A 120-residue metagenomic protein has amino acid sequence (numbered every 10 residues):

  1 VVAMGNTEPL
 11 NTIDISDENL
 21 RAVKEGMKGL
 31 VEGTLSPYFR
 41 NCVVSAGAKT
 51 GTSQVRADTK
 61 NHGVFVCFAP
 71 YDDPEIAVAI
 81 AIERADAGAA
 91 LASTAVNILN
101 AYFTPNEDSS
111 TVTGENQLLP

Functional and structural regions predicted by a protein language model:
V1-L35, F39, T104-P120: Conserved active-site-proximal loop/helix segments of enzymes involved in bacterial cell-wall and related
I15, E83-L91: Short alpha-helix boundary/capping segments
N19, L91, A95: Hydrophobic (often cysteine-bearing) scaffold residues that line and stabilize catalytic clefts of nucleotide/cofactor
V23, K49-G51, V66, V78 (+1 more regions): Residue-level preference for non-acidic, small/hydrophobic
R40-P70: Short, Gly/Ser/Thr-enriched beta-strand-loop segments that form substrate-interacting elements of hydrolase/peptidase
A57-K60, A79, A89-A92: Short conserved micro-motifs at the rims of enzyme active sites and ligand-binding pockets
P74-R84: Short, well-ordered beta-strand elements
T94-Y102: Short amphipathic C-terminal alpha-helix that caps PH/PH-like domains
